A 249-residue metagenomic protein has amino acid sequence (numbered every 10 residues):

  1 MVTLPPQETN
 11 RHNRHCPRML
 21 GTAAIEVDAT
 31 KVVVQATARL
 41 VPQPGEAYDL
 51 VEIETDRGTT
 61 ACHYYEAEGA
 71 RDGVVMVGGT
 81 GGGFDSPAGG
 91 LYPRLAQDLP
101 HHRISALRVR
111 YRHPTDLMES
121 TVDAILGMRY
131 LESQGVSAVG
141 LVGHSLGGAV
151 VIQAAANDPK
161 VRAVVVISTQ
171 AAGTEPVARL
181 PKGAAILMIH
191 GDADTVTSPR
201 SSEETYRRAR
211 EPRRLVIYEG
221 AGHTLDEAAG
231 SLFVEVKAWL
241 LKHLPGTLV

Functional and structural regions predicted by a protein language model:
V2-G69: N-terminal cap/lid segment of alpha/beta-hydrolase-fold proteins
R57-T59, A67-H101: Short, surface-exposed "cap/lid" segments of acyl-processing enzymes
T115-Q134: Alpha/beta-hydrolase active-site loop
G143-V151: Gly/Ala-rich beta-loop-alpha elbow adjacent to hydrolase catalytic centers
P181-G183, L187-H190, D194: Short beta-strand/loop motif that positions the catalytic acidic residue of the alpha/beta-hydrolase fold
D192-T197, T224: Acidic catalytic loop of the alpha/beta-hydrolase fold
S198-R207: Short alpha-helix in the alpha/beta-hydrolase fold that links the catalytic acid
A221-F233: Catalytic histidine-centered segment of alpha/beta-hydrolase-like enzymes
